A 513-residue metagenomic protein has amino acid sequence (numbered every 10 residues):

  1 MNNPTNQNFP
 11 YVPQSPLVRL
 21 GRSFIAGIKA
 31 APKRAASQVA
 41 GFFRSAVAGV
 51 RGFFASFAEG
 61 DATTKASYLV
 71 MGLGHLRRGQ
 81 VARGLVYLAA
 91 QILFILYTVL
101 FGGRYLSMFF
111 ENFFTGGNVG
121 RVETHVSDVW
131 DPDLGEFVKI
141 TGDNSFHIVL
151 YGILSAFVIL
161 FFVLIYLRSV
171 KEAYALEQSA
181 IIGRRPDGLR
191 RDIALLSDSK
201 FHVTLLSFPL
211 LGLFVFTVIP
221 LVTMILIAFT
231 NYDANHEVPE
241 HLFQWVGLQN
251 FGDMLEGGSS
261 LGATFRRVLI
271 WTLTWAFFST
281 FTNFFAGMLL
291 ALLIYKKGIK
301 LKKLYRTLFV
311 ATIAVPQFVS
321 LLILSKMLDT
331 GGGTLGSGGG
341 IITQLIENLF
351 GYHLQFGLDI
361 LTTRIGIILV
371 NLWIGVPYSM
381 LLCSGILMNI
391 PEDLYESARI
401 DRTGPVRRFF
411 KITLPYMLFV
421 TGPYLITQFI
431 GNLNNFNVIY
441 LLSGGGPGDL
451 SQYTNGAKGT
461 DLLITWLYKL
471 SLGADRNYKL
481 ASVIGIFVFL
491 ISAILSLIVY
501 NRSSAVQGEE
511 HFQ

Functional and structural regions predicted by a protein language model:
N2-R51, A62, L69-V70, L76 (+7 more regions): N-terminal signal-anchor/first transmembrane alpha helix
Q38-F43, F101, G116-G117: Hydrophobic, membrane-facing alpha-helical anchors
G52-S56: Conserved cytochrome P450 catalytic core segment spanning the I/J/K helices
G72-L73, F251: Generic hydrophobic alpha-helical segments
H75-L76, V376: Function-critical hydrophobic alpha-helical transmembrane segments in multi-pass membrane proteins
L93-T115: Juxtamembrane "helix exit" motif at the C-terminal ends of alpha-helical transmembrane segments in multi-pass membrane
G102-M108, F201-Q513: A structural signal for multi-pass alpha-helical bundles of membrane permease subunits that mediate small-molecule
T115-V158, E256-I270, L354-L361, A474-N477: Membrane-interface segments at the starts/ends of alpha-helical transmembrane spans
